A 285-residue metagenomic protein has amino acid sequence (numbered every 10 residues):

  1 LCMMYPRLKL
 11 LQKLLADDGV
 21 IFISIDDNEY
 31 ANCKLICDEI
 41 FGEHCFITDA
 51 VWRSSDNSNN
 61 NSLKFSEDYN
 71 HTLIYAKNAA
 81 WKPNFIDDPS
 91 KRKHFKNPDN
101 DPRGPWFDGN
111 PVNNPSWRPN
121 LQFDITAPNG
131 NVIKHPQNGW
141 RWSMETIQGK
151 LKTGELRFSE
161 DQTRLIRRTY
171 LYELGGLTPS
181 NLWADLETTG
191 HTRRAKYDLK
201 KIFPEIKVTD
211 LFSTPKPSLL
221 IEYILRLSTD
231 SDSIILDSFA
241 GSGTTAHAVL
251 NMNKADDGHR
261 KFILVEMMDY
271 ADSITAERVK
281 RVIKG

Functional and structural regions predicted by a protein language model:
L1-I234, K261: Class I S-adenosyl-L-methionine
N28-N32, S218-G285: Conserved S-adenosyl-L-methionine
